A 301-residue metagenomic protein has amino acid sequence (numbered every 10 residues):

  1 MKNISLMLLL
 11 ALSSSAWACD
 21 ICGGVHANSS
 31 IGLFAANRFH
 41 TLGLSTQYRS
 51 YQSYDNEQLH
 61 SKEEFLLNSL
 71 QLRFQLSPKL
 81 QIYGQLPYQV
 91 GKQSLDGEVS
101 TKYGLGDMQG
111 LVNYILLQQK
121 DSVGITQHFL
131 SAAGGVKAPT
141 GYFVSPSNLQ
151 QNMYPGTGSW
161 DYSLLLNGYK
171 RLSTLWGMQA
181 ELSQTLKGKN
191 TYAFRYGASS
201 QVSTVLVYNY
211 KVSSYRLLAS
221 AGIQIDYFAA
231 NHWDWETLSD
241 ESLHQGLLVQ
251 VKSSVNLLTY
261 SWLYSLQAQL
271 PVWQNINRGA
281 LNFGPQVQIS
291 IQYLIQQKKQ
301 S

Functional and structural regions predicted by a protein language model:
G32-F39, K79, Q118-L130, T174-L175 (+3 more regions): Short loop/turn motifs that connect adjacent beta-strands in outer-membrane beta-barrel proteins
L33, R73, N113-I115, L165-Y169 (+3 more regions): Transmembrane beta-barrel domains of outer membrane proteins
R38, K62-N68, K102-G110, H128 (+4 more regions): Residues that define the transmembrane beta-barrel architecture of outer-membrane proteins
H40-L44, I82-G84, G110, H128-G134 (+7 more regions): Transmembrane beta-strands of outer-membrane beta-barrel proteins
S45-L67, L149-N152: Surface-exposed strand-loop-strand hairpins of Gram-negative outer-membrane beta-barrel proteins
T46-Q52, L86-K92, L116, V136-Y142 (+6 more regions): Transmembrane beta-strands of outer-membrane beta-barrel pores
E98-R195: Outer-membrane pore/translocation modules
Y196-S301: Outer membrane beta-barrel transmembrane domains
